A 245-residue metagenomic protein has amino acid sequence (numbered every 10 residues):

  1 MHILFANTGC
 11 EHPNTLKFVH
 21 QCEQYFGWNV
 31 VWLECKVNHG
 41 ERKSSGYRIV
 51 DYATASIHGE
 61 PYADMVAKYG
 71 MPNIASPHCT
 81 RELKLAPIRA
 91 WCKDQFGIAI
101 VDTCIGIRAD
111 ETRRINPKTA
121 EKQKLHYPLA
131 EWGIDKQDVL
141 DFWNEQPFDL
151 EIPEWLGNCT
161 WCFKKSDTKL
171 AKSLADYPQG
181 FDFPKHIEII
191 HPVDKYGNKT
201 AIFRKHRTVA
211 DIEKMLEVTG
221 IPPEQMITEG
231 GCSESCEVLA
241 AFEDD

Functional and structural regions predicted by a protein language model:
M1-D245: Nucleotide-activated chemistry modules centered on ATP-dependent adenylation/adenylyltransferase
